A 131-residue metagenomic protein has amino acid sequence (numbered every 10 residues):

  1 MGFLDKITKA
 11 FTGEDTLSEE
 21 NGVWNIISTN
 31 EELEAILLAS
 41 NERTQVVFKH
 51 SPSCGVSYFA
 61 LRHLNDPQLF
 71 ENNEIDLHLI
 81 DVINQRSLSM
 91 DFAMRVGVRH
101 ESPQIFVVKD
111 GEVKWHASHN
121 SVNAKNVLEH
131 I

Functional and structural regions predicted by a protein language model:
M1-A35, R95-V98: Non-globular targeting/processing and membrane-anchoring segments
L33-E71: Local sequence-structure signature of Cys/Sec-based thiol-disulfide redox active-site neighborhoods
K49, E74-M90: Thiol-based oxidoreductase modules, predominantly thioredoxin-like and allied folds used for disulfide exchange
F59-A60, L88, H119: Residues at alpha-helix caps and immediate loop-helix transition turns in enzyme cores, especially N- and C-cap
S89-S102: Structural alpha/beta surface segment adjacent to cysteine/selenocysteine redox centers across thiol/disulfide enzymes
R99-E101, F106-I131: Non-catalytic, surface beta->alpha helical segment in thiol-disulfide oxidoreductase systems
